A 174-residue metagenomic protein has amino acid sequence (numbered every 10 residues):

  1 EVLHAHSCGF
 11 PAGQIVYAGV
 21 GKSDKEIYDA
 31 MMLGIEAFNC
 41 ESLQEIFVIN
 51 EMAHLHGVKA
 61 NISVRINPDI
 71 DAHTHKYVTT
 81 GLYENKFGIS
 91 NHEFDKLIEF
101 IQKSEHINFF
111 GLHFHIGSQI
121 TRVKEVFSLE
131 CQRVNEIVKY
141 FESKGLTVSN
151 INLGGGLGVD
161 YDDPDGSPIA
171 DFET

Functional and structural regions predicted by a protein language model:
E1-N150, V159: Active-site-proximal beta-alpha core segment in soluble small-molecule metabolic enzymes
Y77-G81, D165-T174: Active-site loop ensemble at the mouth of alpha/beta enzyme cores that anchors a bound cofactor
G158-G166: Catalytic palm subdomain of template-directed nucleic-acid polymerases, centered on the conserved carboxylate motif
